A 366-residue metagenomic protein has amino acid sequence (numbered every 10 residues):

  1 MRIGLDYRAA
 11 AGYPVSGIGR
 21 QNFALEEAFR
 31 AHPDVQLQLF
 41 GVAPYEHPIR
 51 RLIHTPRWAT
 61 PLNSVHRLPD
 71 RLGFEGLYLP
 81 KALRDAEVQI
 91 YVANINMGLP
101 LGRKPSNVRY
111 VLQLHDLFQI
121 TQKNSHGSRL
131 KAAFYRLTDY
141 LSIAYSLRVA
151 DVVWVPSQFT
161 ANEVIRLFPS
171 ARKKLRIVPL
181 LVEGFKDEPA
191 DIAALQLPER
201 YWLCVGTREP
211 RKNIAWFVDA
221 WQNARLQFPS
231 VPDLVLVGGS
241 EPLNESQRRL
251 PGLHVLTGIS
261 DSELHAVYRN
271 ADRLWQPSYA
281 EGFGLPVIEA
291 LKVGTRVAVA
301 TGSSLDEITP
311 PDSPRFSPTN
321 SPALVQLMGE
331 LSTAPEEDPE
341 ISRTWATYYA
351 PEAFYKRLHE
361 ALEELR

Functional and structural regions predicted by a protein language model:
M1-R366: Carbohydrate transferase catalytic cores enriched for Leloir-type hexosyltransferases
